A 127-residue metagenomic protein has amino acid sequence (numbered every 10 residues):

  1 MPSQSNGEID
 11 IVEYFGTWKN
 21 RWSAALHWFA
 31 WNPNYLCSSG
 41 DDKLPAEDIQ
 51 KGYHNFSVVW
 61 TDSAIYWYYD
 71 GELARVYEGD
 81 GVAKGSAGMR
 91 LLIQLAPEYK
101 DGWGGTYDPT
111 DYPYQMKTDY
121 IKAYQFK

Functional and structural regions predicted by a protein language model:
M1-K127: GH16 jelly-roll
